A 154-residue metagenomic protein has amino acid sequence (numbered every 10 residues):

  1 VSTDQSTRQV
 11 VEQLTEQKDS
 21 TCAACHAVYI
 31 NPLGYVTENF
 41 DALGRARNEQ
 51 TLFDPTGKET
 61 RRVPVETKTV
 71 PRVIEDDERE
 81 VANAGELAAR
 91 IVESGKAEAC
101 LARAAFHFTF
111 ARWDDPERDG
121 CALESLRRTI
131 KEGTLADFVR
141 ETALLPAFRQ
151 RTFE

Functional and structural regions predicted by a protein language model:
V1-E98, T109, P116-E154: Sequence context surrounding c-type heme c attachment/ligation sites in exported
A102-F110: Amphipathic, well-packed alpha-helical segments that form the structural scaffold of globular domains
